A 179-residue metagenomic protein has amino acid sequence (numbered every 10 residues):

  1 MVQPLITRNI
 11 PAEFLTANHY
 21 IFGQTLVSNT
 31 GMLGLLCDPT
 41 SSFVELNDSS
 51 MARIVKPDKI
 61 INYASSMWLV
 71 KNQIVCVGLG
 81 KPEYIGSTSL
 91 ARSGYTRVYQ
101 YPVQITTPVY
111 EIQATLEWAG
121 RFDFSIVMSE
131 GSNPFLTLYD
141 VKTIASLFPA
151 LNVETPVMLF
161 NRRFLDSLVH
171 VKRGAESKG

Functional and structural regions predicted by a protein language model:
M1-G179: Conserved RNA-binding domains used in RNP assembly and mRNA/RNA metabolism
